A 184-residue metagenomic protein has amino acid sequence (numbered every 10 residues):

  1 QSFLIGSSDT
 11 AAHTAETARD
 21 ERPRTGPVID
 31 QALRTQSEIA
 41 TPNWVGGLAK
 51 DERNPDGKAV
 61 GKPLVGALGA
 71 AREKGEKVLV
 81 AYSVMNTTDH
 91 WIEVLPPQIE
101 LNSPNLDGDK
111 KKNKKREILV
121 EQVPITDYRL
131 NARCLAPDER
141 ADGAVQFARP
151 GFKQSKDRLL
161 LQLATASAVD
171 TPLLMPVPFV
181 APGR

Functional and structural regions predicted by a protein language model:
S2-V60: Pro/Ala/Gly-rich low-complexity, hydrophilic intrinsically disordered segments
G66, V80, G143-V145, L159-L161 (+1 more regions): Hydrophobic residues positioned within well-ordered beta-strands of beta-sheet architectures
G66-K77, C134: Short, solvent-exposed beta-strand/turn "edge" segments of beta-rich domains on protein surfaces
L79, H90-Q98, S155-L159: Short, hydrophobic/aromatic beta-strand segments
V84-T88: Asparagine-centered strand-capping/turn motif at beta-strand->loop junctions
V94-K114: Extended low-complexity, serine/threonine- and proline-enriched intrinsically disordered segments
K114-V169: Short, solvent-exposed, Trp/other aromatic-anchored flexible loops in extracytoplasmic proteins
L130, A168-R184: Acidic, serine/threonine- and proline-rich intrinsically disordered appendage/tail regions
